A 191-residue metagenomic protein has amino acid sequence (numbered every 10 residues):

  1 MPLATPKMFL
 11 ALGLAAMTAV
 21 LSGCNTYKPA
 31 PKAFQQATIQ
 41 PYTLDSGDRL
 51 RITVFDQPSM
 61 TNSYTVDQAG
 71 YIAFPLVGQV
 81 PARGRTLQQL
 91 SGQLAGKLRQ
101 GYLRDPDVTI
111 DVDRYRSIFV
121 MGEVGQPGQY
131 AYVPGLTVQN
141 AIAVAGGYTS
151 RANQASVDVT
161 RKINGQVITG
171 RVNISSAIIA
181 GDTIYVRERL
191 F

Functional and structural regions predicted by a protein language model:
P2-P6, L10-G13, L21-F191: Ser/Thr/Pro/Gly-biased, low-complexity, turn-/loop-rich segments that often occur immediately after N-terminal
